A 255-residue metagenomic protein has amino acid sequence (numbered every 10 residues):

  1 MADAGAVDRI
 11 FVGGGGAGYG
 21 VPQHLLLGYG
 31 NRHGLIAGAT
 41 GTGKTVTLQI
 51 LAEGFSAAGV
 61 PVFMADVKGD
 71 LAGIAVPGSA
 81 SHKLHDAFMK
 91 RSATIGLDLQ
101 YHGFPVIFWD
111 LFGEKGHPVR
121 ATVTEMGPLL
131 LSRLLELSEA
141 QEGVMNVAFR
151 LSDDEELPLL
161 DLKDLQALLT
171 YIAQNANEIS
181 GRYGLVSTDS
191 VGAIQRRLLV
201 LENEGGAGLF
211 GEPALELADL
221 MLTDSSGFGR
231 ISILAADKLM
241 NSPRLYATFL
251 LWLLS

Functional and structural regions predicted by a protein language model:
M1-P22: N-terminal pre-Walker A segment at the start of P-loop NTPase domains
G16-L27, L220-L222: Pre-Walker A adenine-sensing motif
V21, Y29-G34, F228-S232: Pre-Walker A (Motif I) flank of P-loop NTPase domains
I36-T40: The conserved Walker
K44: Conserved lysine of the Walker
A52-P61, G69-H82, A87-S255: P-loop NTPase motor domains
